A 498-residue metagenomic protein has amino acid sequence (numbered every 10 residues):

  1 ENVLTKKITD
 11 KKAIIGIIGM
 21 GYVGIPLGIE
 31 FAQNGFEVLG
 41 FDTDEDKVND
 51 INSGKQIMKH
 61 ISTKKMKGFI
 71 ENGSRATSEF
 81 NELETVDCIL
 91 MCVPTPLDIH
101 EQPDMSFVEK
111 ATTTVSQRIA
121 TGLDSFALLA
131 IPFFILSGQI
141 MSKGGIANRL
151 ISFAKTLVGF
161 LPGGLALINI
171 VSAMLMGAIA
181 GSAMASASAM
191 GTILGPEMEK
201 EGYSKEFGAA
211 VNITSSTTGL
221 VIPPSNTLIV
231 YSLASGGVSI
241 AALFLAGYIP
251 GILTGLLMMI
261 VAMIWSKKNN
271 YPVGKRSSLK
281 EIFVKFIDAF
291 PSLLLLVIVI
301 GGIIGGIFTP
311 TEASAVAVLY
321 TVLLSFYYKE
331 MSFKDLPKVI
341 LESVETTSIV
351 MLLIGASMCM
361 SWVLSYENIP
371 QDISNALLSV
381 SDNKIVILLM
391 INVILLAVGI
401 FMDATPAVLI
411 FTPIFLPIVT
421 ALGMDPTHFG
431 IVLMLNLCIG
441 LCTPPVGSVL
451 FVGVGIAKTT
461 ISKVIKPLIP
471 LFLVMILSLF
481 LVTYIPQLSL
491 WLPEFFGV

Functional and structural regions predicted by a protein language model:
E1-T112: Structural/interface elements that position substrates and couple domains in central-metabolism enzymes
S106-V498: Alpha-helical transmembrane segments of multi-pass membrane transport proteins
